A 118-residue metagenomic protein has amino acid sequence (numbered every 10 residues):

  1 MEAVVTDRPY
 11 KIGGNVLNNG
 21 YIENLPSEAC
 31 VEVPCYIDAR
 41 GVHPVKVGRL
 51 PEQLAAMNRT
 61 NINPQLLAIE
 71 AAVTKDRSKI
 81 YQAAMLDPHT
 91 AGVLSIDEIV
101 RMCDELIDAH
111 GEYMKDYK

Functional and structural regions predicted by a protein language model:
M1-K118: Long, compositionally biased stretches enriched for glycine and/or charged residues
